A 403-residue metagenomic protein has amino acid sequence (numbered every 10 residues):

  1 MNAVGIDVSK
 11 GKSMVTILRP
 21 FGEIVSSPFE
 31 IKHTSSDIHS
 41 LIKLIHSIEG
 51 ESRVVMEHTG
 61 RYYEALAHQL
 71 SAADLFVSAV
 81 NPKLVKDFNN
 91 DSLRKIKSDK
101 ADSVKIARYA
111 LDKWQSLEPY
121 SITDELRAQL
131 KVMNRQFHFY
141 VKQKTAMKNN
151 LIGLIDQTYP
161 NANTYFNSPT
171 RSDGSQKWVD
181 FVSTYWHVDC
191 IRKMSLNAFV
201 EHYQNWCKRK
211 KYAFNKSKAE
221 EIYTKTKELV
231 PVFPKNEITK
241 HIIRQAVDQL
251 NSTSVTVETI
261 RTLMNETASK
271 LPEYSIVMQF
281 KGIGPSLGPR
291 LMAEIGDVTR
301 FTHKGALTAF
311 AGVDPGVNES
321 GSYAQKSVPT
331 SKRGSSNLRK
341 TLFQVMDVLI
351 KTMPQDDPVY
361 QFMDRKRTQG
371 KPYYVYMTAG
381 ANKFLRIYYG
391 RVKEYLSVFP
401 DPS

Functional and structural regions predicted by a protein language model:
M1-S403: A detector of single, family-specific signature residues that are central to catalytic or substrate-handling motifs
